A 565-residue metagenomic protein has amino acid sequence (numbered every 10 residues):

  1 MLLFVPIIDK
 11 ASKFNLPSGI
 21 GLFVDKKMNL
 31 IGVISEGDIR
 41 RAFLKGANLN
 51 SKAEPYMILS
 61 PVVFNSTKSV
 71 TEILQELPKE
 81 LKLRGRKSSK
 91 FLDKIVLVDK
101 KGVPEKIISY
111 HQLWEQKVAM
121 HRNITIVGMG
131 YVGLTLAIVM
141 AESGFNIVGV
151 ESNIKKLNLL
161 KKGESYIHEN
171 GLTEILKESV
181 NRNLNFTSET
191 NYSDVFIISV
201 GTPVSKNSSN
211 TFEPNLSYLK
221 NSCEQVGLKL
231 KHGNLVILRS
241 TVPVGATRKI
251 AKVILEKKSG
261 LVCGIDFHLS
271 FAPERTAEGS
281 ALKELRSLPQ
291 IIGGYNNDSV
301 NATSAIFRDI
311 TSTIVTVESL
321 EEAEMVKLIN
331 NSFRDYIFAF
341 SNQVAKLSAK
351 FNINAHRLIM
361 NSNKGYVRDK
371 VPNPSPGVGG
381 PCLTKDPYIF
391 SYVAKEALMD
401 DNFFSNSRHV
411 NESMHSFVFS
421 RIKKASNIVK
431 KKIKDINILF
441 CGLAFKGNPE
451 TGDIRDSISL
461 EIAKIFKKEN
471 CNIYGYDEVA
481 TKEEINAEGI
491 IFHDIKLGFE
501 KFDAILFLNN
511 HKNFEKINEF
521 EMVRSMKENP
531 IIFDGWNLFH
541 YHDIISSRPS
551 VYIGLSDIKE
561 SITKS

Functional and structural regions predicted by a protein language model:
M1-S18, V24-D25, F43, F64-L92 (+1 more regions): The conserved cystathionine-beta-synthase
L16-P17, L22, N29-K45, K90-L92 (+2 more regions): Short beta->alpha transition motifs characteristic of CBS
R41-K45, I58, K162: Phosphate-coordinating loops and pocket residues in cytosolic domains that bind phosphorylated ligands
N48-P55: Acidic/proline- and glycine-rich, intrinsically disordered low-complexity segments that serve as regulatory linkers
P55-V63: PAS-family sensory/regulatory domains
S109-H111, K117-S565: Structural/interface elements that position substrates and couple domains in central-metabolism enzymes
